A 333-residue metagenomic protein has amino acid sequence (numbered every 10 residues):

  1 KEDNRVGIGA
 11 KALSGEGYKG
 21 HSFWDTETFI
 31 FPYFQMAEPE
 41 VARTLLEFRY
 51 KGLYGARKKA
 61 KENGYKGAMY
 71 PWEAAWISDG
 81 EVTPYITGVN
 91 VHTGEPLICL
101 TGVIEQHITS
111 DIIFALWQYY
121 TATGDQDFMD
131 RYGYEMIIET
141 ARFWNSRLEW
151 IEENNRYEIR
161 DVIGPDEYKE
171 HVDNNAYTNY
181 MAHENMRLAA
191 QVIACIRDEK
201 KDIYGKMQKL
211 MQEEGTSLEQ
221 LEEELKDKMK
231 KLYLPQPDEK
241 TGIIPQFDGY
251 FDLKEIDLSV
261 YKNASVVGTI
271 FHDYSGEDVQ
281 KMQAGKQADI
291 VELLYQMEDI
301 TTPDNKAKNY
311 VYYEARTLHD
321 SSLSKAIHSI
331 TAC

Functional and structural regions predicted by a protein language model:
E2-S14, E40-F114, Y120, D127-R131 (+2 more regions): Helix-terminus loop motifs that line ligand-binding clefts
A12, T28, I163: Short, histidine-centered active-site or binding-site loop motifs used for metal coordination, general acid-base
S14-E16, G52-L53, S78-D79, T121-A122 (+3 more regions): Flexible loop/turn segments at secondary-structure boundaries
S14-W24, E95-T109, D166-N179, D273-Q287 (+1 more regions): Solvent-exposed loop and edge beta-strand segments that line ligand/cofactor-binding and catalytic clefts
G17, G124-Y132, E170-D173, Y177 (+1 more regions): A structural signal for alpha-helical segments
S22-L53, F114, R187, A194 (+1 more regions): Active-site core of glycosidic bond-cleaving carbohydrate-active enzymes
V89, F143-T216: Acidic/histidine-rich catalytic neighborhood
I137: Conserved functional hotspot residues or short segments at active or partner-binding sites across diverse domains
